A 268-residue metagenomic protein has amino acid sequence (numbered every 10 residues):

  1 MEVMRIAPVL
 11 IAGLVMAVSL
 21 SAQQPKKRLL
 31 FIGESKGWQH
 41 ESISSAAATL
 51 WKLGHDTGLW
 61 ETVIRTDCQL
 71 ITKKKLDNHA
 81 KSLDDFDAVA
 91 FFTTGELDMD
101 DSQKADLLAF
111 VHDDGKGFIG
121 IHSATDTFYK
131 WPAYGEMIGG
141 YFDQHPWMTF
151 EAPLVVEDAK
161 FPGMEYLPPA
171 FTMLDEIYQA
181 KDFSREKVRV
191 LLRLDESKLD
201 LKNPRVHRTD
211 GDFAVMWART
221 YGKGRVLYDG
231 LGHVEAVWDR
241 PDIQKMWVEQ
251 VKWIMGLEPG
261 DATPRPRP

Functional and structural regions predicted by a protein language model:
M1-M4: N-terminal secretory signal peptides that target proteins for export/translocation
A7-S19: Bacterial N-terminal signal peptides
Q24-K27, G33, E41-S44, A48-T57 (+4 more regions): Extracellular ligand-binding/catalytic regions of CAZymes and related secreted enzymes and adhesion modules
R28-I32, S82-F128, K223, D229: Short alpha-beta junction capping motif
S35-W38, C68-I71, T94-D98, F118 (+3 more regions): Solvent-exposed loop/turn segments at secondary-structure junctions within structured extracellular/periplasmic domains
E61-V63, G140, M148-G222: Catalytic beta-strand/loop cores that center a nucleophilic Ser/Cys/Thr and support acyl-enzyme chemistry
Q69-A80: Structural motif
D126-I138: Glycine-rich, charge-decorated loop segments at or immediately adjacent to ligand/cofactor-binding or catalytic sites
